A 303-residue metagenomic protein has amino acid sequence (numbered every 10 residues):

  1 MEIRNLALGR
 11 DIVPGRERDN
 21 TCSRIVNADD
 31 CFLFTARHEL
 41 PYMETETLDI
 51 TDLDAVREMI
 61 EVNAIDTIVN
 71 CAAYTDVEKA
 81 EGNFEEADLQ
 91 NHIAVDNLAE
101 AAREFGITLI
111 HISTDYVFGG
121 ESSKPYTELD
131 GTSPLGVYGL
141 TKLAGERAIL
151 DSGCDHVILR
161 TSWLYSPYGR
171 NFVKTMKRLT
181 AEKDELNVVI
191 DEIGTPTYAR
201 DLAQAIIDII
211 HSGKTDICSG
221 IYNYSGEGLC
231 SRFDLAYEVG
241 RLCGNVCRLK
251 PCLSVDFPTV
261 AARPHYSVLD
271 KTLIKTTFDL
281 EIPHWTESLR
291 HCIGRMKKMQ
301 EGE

Functional and structural regions predicted by a protein language model:
M1-R24: N-terminal Rossmann NAD(P)H-binding glycine-rich loop of SDR-like oxidoreductase domains
E17, A205, S212-P258, Q300-E301: Mid/C-terminal beta-alpha module of Rossmann-like enzyme folds, strongest in SDR-family dehydrogenases/epimerases
E39-D54: Rossmann-fold cofactor-recognition segment
I50-Q90, A101-R103: NAD(P)H-binding glycine-rich loop region in Rossmannoid oxidoreductase-like domains and their noncatalytic homologs
L89, A94-N97, V117-L159, W163-L164: Catalytic helix-loop patch of NAD(P)-dependent Rossmann-fold dehydrogenases
R147-G194, D201, I207-D208: NAD(P)-dependent short-chain dehydrogenase/reductase
V188-I193, Y222-L229, T277: Glycine-rich Rossmann NAD(P)(H)-binding loop
I221, S231-F233, Y237, L253-C292 (+1 more regions): Conserved C-terminal active-site "lid" loop/helix of NAD(P)H-dependent oxidoreductases that clamps the redox cofactor
